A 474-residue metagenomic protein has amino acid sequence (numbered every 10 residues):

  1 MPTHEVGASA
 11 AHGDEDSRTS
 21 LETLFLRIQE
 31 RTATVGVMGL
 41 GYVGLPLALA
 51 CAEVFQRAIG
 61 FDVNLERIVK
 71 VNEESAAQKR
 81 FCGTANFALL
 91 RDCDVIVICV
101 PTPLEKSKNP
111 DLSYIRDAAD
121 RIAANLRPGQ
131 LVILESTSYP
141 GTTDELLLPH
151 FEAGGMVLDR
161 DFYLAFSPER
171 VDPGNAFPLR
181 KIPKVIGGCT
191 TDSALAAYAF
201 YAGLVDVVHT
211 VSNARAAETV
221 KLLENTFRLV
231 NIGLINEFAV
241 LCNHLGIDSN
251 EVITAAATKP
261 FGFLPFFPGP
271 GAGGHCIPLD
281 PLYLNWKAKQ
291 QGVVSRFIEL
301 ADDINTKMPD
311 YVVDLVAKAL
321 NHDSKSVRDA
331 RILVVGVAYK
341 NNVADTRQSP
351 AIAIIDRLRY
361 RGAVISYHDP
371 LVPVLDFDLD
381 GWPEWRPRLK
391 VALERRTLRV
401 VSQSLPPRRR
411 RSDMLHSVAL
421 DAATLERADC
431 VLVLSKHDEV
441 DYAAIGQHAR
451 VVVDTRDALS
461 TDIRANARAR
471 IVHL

Functional and structural regions predicted by a protein language model:
P2-L474: Structural/interface elements that position substrates and couple domains in central-metabolism enzymes
